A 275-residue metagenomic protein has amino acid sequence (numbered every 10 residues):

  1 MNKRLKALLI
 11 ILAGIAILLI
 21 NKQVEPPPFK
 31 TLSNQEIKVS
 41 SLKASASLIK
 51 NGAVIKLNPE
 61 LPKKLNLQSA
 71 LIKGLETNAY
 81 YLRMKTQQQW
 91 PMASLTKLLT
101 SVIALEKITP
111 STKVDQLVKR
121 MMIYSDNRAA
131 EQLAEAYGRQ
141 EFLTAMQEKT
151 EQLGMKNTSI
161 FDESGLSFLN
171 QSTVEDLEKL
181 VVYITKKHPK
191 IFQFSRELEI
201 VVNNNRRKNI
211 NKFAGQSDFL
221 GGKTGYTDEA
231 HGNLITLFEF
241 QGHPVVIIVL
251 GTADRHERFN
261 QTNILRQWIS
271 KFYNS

Functional and structural regions predicted by a protein language model:
R4-L8, G14-S69, L75, V118 (+1 more regions): Penicillin-recognizing serine hydrolase domain
T77-N78, Q89-P110, L177: Active-site SXXK
K85-W90, L166-S167: A short glycine/serine-rich beta->alpha loop
Q88-M92, D254-E257: A short local loop/turn or secondary-structure capping micro-motif enriched for an aromatic residue
M92, E106-N127: Active-site-proximal loop and beta-strand segments within enzyme catalytic domains
T96, T100, L117, S125 (+3 more regions): Catalytic-loop motifs flanking and including active-site residues across diverse enzymes
A130-A134: Amphipathic alpha-helical segments within well-ordered protein domains
